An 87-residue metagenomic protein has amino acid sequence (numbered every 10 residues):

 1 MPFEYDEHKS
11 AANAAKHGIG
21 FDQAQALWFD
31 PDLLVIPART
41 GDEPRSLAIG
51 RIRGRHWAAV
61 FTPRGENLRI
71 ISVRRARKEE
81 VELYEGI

Functional and structural regions predicted by a protein language model:
M1-I87: Ribonuclease/tRNase effector modules and their secretory precursors
